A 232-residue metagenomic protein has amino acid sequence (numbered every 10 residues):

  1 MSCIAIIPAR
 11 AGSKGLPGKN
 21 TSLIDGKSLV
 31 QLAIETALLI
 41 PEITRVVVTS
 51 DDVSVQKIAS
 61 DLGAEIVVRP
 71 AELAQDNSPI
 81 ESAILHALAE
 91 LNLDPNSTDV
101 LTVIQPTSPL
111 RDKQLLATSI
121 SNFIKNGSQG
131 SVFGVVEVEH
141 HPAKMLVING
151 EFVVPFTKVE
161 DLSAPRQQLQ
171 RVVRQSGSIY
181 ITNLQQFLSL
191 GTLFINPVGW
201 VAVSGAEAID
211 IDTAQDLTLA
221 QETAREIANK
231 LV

Functional and structural regions predicted by a protein language model:
S2-T49: N-terminal glycine-rich phosphate-binding loop and ensuing alpha1 helix
E42, L62-G63, N149: Short, structured coil segments at secondary-structure junctions
E42-V47, G130, A206-E207: Short active-site oxyanion
S50-V55, Q186: Short, polar loop motifs at secondary-structure junctions
V53-V100, R111, A117-S121: Short phosphate-binding loop-to-helix
S82, P109-P197, A202-V203: Conserved core of the sugar-phosphate nucleotidyltransferase
T102-I104: Short aromatic-hydrophobic micro-motifs that form the base-stacking/packing surface for donor nucleotide recognition
V201-A202, E207-V232: Hydrophobic helical membrane-anchoring modules
